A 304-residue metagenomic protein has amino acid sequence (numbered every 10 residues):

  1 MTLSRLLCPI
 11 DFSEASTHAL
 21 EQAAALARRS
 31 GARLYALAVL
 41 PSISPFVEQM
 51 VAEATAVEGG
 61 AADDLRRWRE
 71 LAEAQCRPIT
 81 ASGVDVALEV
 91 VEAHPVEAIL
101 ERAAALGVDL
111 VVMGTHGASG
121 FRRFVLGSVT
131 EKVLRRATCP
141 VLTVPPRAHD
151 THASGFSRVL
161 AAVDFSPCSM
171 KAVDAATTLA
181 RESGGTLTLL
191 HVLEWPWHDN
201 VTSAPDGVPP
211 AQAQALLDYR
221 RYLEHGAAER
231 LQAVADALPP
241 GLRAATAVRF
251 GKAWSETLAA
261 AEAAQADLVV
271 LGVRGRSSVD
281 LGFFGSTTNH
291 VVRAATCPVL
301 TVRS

Functional and structural regions predicted by a protein language model:
M1-A56, A87, S157-A213, R243-A247: Small/aliphatic-rich secondary-structure junction motif
M1-T2, A15, Q22, R29 (+7 more regions): Structural beta-alpha unit
T2-S4, A25-R29, V96-H149, A259-S304: Gly/Ser-rich helix-loop-strand patches that form or flank binding pockets for ribonucleotide-derived cofactors
R28-R29, T80-A81, T138, R181-E182 (+2 more regions): Short conserved AdoMet
T55-E70, P209-G226: A short acidic, glycine-rich active-site loop that binds or catalyzes chemistry on phosphate/adenosine moieties
E131, T177, Q232, D236 (+1 more regions): Active-site phosphate/pyrophosphate- and oxyanion-stabilizing loops and adjacent acidic/basic residues in soluble
R147-S157: Intrinsically disordered, low-complexity Ser/Thr-rich linker and spacer segments in cell-wall-related proteins
